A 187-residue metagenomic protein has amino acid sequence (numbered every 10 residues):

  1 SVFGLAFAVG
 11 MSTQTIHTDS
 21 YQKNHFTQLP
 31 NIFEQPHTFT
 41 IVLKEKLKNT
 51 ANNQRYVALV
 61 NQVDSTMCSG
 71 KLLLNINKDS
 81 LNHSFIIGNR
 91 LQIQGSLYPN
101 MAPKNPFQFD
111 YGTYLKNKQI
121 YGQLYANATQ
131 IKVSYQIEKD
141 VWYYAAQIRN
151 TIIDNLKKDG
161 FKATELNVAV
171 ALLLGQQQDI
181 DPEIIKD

Functional and structural regions predicted by a protein language model:
L5-D187: Membrane-interface helix/helix-cap signal primarily in integral membrane proteins
